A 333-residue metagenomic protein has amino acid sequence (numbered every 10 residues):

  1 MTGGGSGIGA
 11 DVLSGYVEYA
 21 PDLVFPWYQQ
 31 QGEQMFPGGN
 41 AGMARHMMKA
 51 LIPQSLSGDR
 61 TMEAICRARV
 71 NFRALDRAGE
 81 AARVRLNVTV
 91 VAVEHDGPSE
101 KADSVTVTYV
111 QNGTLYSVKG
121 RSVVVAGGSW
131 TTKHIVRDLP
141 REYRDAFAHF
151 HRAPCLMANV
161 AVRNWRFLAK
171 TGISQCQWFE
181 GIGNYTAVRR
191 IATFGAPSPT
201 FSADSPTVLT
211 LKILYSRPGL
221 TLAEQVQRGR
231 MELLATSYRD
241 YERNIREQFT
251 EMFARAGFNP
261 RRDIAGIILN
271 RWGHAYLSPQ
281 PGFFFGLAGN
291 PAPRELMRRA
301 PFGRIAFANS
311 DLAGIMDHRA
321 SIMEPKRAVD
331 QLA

Functional and structural regions predicted by a protein language model:
M1-V88, P98-A102, A288: Active-site/ligand-binding neighborhood in enzyme catalytic cores
G3, G7-A10, P37-K49, W130 (+3 more regions): A structural signal for well-ordered alpha-helical segments within the folded catalytic domains of diverse enzymes
D11-V12, P21-L23, H134-D138, T171-G172 (+2 more regions): Short, solvent-exposed loop/turn and secondary-structure capping segments
Y28-G39, M43, A78, L115 (+7 more regions): Conserved aromatic-histidine-acidic binding/catalytic patches
N40, L51, V90, T207-L209 (+1 more regions): C-terminal substrate/ligand-recognition segments
A82, L86-T210, L214-G219: Mid-domain catalytic core of redox enzymes that form a hydrophobic substrate pocket/lid adjacent to a catalytic redox
V110, A161, F167-A333: Conserved flavin/dinucleotide-binding core of flavoenzymes
